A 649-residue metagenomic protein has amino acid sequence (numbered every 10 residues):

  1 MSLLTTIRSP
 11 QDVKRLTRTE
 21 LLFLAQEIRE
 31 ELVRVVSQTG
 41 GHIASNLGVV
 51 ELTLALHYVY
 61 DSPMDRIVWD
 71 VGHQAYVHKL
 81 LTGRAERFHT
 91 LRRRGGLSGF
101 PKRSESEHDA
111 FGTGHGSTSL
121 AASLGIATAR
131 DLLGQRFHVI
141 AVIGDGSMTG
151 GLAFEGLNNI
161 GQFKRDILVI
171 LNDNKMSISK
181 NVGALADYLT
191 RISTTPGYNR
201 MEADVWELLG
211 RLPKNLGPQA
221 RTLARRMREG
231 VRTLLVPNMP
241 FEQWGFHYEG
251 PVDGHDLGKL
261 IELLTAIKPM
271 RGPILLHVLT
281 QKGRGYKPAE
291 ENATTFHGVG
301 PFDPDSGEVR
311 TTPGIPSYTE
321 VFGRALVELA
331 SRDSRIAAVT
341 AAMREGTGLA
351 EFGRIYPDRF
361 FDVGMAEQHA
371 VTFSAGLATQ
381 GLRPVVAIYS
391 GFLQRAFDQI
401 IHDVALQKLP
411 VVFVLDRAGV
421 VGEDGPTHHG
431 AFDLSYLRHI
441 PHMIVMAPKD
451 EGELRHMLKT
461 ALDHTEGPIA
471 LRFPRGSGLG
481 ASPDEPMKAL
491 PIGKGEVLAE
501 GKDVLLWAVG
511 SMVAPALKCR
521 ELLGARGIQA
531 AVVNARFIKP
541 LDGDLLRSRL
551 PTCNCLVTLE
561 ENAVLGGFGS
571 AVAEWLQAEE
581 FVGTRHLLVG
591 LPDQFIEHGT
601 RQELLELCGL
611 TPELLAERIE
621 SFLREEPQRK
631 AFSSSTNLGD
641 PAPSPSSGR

Functional and structural regions predicted by a protein language model:
M1-L81, P240-E262, M270, I274-T280: N-terminal amphipathic, basic-rich helices that act as targeting or association modules
H42-F163, Y318, R335-I336, T340-A341 (+1 more regions): Cofactor-binding active-site loop characterized by glycine-rich and histidine/acidic residues
R66, T280-Q394, Q399-L409, M487 (+3 more regions): Non-catalytic terminal/interface segments that mediate subunit docking, oligomerization, and allosteric communication
N174-F322: Long, well-ordered, tryptophan-enriched scaffold segments
A220-P288, P410-L415, S435-D484, P612-D640 (+1 more regions): Structural signature of the thiamine diphosphate
E262-T265, H297-G298, S317-R332, G348-R354 (+4 more regions): Glycine-/acidic-rich phosphate or pyrophosphate-binding loops and their flanking alpha/beta elements
P301-D305, V309-G314, G422-D424, I444 (+2 more regions): Peripheral docking tails and interdomain loops at the edges of cofactor- or intermediate-handling domains
D362-V363, L517-R549: Generic long, charged, amphipathic alpha-helical segments
